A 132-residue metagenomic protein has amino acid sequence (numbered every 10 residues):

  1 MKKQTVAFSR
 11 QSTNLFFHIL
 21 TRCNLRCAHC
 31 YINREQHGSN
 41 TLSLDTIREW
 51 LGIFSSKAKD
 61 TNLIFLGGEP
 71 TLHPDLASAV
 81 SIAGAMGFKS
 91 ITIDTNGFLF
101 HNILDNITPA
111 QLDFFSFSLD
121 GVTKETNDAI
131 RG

Functional and structural regions predicted by a protein language model:
M1-A7: A detector for short, charged/polar N-terminal pre-domain segments
Q4, G38, T126: Glycine-rich, flexible loop/turn motifs
T5, T13-N14, A28, N62 (+2 more regions): Generic intrinsically disordered, low-complexity segments enriched for polar/acidic and small residues
A7-D45, A58: Canonical Radical SAM [4Fe-4S] cluster-binding loop centered on the CxxxCxxC motif and its immediate flanking residues
L44-F65, H73-G132: Radical SAM/AdoMet-radical enzyme domain recognition
G68: Conserved alpha-helical segments that form or flank metal/cofactor-binding pockets of metalloenzymes
